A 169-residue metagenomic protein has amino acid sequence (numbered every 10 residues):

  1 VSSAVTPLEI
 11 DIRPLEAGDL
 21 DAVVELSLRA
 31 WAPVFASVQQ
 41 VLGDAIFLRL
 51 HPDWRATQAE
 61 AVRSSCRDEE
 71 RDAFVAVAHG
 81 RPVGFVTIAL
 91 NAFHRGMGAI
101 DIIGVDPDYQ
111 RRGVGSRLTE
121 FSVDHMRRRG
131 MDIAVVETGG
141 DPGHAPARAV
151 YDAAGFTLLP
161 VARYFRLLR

Functional and structural regions predicted by a protein language model:
S2-T6, A153-T157, V161-R169: Terminal substrate-recognition subdomain of acyl/acetyltransferases
I10, P14-D101, D106, T119-E120 (+4 more regions): Acetyl-CoA-dependent GNAT
Q39-F47, V136-R148: Short, flexible, glycine-rich and Lys/Arg-enriched loop motifs at helix boundaries that contact anionic partners
A92, Y109, G140: Flexible, active-site-proximal loop/turn residues at the rims of small-molecule/cofactor binding pockets and catalytic
V105, R111-D124, A149, A153: Conserved acetyl-CoA-binding loop-helix of GNAT-fold acetyltransferases
R112, V135, G143-A154, R169: Accessory recognition modules or surfaces
V114, M131, F156: Short phosphate-binding/catalytic loops that engage adenosine nucleotides
M126-G139: Conserved GNAT acetyl-CoA-binding A-motif
